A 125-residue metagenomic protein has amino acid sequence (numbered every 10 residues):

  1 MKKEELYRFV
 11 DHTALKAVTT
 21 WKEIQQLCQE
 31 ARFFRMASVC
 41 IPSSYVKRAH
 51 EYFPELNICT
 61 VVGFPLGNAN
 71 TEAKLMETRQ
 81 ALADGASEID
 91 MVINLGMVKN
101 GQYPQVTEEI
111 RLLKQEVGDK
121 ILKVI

Functional and structural regions predicted by a protein language model:
L6-W21, C59-L75, G96-Q102, I125: Active-site mouth loops of central-metabolism enzymes
Y7-F9, S38, N57-C59, E88-V92 (+1 more regions): Structural preference for beta-strand elements that scaffold enzyme active sites
D11, A49, A81, V124: Conserved, mostly hydrophobic/aromatic
K16-T20, Q25-V62, A69: Conserved alpha/beta-domain cores
I24, K74, T78, V106 (+1 more regions): Aromatic/hydrophobic pocket-lining residues that form the small-molecule binding cavity in soluble enzyme cores
F34, D84, E116-V117: Structural motif
S43-L66, G101-K123: Alpha-helix-loop-beta-strand connector modules within alpha/beta enzyme cores
